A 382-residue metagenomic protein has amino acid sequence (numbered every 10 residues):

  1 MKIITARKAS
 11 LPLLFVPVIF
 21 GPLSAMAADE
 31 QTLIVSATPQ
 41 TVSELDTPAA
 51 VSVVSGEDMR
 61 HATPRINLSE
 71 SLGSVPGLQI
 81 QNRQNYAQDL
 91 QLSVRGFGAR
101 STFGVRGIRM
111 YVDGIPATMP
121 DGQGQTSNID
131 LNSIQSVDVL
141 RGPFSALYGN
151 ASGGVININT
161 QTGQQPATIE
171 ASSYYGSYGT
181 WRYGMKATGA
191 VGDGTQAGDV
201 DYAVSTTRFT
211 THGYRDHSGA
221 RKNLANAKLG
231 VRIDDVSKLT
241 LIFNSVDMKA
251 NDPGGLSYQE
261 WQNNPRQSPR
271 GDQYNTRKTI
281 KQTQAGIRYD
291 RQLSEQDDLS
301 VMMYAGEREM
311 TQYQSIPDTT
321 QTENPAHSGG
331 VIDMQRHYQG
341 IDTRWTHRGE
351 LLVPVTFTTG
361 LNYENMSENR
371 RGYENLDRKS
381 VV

Functional and structural regions predicted by a protein language model:
A28, S43, S101-G104, G163-T168 (+4 more regions): Short loop/turn motifs that connect adjacent beta-strands in outer-membrane beta-barrel proteins
E30-T63, S69, D89-Q91, I108 (+1 more regions): N-terminal periplasmic "start-of-domain" segments of outer-membrane beta-barrel proteins
V51, L72, V137-V139, I156-I158 (+1 more regions): Non-catalytic regulatory/gating segments with a bias toward low-complexity or hydrophobic composition
E70-I115: Extracytoplasmic beta-strand/coil segments of soluble accessory domains associated with Gram-negative outer-membrane
G107-I108, I115-R141: Short acidic/polar hinge/loop motifs at secondary-structure boundaries that mediate gating or recognition
I129-S172: A beta-strand signature from Gram-negative outer-membrane beta-barrel systems, especially the internal plug domain
T168, Y175-T210, R215-P253, R277-S294: Transmembrane beta-barrel wall of Gram-negative outer-membrane proteins
K238-V246, T279-V382: Face-selective signature of the C-terminal outer-membrane beta-barrel domain
